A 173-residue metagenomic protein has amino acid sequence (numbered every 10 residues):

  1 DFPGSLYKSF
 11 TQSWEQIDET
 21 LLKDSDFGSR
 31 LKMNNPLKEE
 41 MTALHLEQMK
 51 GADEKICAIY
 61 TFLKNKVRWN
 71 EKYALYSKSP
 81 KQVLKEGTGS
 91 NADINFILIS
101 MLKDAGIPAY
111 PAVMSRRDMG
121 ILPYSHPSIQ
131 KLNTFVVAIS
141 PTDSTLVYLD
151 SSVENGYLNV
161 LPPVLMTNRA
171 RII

Functional and structural regions predicted by a protein language model:
D1-Y60, K64-E71: Secretory-pathway-linked proteins and extracytosolic
F27-M33, K81, S90, G106 (+2 more regions): Extended non-catalytic domains of envelope/secretory-pathway proteins
N35-M41, Y76-S79, R117-D118: Short acidic (Asp/Glu) and glycine-rich catalytic loops that position anionic groups and cofactors
G51, K55, V83-I94, I129: Secondary-structure capping and boundary motifs in well-ordered enzyme cores
Y60-T61, K85, N95-S100: Contiguous, well-ordered alpha-helical segments that form the cores/surfaces of helical PPI scaffolds
R68-G89: Short, conserved helix/loop micro-motifs enriched in His/Cys and acidic residues
D93-I173: Hydrophobic/aromatic-rich core segments of domains that either
